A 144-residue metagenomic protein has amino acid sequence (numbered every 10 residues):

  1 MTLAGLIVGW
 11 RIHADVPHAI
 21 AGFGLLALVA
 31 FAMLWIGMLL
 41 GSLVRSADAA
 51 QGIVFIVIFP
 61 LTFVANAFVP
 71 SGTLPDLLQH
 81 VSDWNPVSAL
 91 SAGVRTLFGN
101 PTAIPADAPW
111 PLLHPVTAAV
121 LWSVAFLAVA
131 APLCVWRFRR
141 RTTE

Functional and structural regions predicted by a protein language model:
M1-F55, H114-V135: Alpha-helical transmembrane segments and their short interhelical loops
M1-L6, I58-L78: Hydrophobic alpha-helical transmembrane segments
G5-L6, W10, S42, N66 (+3 more regions): Transmembrane helix-loop junction
S46, A50, H80-W84, E144: Membrane-interface junctions
F55-V57, T62-N66, S82-D83, A125-V129: Hydrophobic alpha-helical transmembrane segments of integral membrane proteins, especially lipid-exposed positions
F68-A108, T117: Short hydrophobic, aromatic-rich alpha-helical segments embedded in or entering the lipid bilayer of multi-pass
R95-E144: Alpha-helical transmembrane segments of multi-pass membrane transporters/translocases
